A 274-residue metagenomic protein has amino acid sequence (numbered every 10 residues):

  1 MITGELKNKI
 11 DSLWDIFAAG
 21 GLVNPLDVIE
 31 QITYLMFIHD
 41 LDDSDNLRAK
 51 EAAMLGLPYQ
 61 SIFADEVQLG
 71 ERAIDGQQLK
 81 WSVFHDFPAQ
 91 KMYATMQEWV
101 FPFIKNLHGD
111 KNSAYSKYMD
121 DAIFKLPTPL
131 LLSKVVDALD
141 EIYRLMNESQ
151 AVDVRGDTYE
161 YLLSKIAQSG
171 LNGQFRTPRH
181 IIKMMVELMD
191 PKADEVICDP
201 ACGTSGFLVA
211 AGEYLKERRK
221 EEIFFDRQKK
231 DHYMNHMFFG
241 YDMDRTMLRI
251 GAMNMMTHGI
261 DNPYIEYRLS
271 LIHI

Functional and structural regions predicted by a protein language model:
M1-A193, Y264-L271: Non-catalytic, mostly N-terminal accessory regions of nucleic-acid modification and defense proteins
L171-L271: Conserved S-adenosyl-L-methionine
